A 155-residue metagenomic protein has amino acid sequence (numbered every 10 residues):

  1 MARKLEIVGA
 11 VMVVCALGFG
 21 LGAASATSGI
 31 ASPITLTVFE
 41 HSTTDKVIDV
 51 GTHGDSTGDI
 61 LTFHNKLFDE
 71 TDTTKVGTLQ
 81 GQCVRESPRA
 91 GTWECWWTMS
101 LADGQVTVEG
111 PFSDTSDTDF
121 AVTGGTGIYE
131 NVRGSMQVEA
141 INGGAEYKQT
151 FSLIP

Functional and structural regions predicted by a protein language model:
M1-G9: Bacterial N-terminal signal peptides that target proteins for export
G9-G20: Bacterial N-terminal signal peptides
F19-G29: Bacterial Sec-dependent signal peptides at the C-terminal "C-region" and cleavage site
T27-P155: Beta-strand-enriched cores of mature, soluble protein domains
